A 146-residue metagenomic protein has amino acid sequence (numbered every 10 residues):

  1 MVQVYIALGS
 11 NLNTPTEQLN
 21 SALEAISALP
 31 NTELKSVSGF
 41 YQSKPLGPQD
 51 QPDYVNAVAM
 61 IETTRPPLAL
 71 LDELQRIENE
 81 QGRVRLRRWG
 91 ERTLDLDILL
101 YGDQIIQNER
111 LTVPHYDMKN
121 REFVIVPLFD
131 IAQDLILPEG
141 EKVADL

Functional and structural regions predicted by a protein language model:
M1-T32, V37-K44: N-terminal beta1-alpha1 ligand-phosphate binding loop
G9, E62-T64: Solvent-exposed residues in well-ordered beta-strands and their adjoining turns, especially edge/terminal strands
S36, P45-Y54, R65-D72, R76-L146: Flexible, gly/pro- and Lys/Arg-enriched active-site loops
